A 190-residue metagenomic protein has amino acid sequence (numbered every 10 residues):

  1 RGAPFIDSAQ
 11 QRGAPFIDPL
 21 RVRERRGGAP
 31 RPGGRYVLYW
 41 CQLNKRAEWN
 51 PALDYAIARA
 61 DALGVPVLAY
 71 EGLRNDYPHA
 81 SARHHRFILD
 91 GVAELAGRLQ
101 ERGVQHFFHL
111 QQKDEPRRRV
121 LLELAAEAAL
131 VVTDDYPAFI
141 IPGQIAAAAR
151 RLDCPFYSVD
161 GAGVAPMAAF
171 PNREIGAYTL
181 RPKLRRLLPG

Functional and structural regions predicted by a protein language model:
R1, A9-G190: Active-site "lid/cap" and pocket-lining segments within catalytic core domains
